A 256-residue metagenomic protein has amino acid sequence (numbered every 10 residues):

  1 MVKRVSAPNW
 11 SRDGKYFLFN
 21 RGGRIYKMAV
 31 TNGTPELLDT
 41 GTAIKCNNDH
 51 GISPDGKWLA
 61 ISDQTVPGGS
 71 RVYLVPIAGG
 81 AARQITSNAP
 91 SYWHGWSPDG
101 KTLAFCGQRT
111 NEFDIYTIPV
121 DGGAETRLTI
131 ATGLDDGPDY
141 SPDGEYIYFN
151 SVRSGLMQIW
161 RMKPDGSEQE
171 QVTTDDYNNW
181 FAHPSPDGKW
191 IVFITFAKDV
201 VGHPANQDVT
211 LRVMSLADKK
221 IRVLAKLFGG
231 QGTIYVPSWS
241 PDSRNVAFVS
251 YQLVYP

Functional and structural regions predicted by a protein language model:
M1-P256: Sequence signature of WD/YWTD-type beta-propeller architectures
